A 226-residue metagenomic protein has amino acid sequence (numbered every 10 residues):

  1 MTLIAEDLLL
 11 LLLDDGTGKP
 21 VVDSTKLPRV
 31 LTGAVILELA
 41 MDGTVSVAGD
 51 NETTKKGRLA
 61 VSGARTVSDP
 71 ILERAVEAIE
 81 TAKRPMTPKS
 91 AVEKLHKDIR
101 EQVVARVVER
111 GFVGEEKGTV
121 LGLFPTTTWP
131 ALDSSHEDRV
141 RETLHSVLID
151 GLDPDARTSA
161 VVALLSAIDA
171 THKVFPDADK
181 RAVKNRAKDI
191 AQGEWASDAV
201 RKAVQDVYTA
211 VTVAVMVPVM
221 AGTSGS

Functional and structural regions predicted by a protein language model:
M1-K94, I99, V213-S226: Short, amphipathic alpha-helical interface elements at domain boundaries that mediate macromolecular binding
V45, F112-V113: Short hydrophobic beta-strand motif reused across regulatory alpha/beta modules
E52, V113, V120-L121: Residue-level "edge-of-site" marker
A60-Q102, G122-V161, I168-T171: Short, amphipathic alpha-helical interaction segments positioned at domain boundaries
Q102-V103, V108-R110: Long amphipathic alpha-helical segments with strong coiled-coil/leucine-zipper propensity
R106, K117-V120: Membrane-proximal, non-transmembrane interface segments of integral membrane proteins
T128-S226: Glycine-rich, aromatic-bearing surface loops/beta-hairpins
